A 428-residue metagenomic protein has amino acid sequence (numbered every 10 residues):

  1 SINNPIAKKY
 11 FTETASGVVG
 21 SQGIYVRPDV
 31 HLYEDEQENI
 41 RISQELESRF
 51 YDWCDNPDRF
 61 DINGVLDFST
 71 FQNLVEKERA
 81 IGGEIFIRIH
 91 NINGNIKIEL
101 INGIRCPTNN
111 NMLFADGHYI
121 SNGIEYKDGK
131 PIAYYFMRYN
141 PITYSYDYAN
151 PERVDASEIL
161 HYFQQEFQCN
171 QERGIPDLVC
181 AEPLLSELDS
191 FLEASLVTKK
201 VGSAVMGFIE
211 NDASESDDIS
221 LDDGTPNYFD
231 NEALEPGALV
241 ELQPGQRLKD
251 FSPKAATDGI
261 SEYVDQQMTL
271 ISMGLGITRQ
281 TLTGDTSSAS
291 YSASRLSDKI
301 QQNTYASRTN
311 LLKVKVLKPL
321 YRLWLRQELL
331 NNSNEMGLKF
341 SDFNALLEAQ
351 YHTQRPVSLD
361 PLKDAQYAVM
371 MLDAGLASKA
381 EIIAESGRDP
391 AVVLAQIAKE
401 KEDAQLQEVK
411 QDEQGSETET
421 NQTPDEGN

Functional and structural regions predicted by a protein language model:
A7-F167, M371: Structured, mid-chain assembly/scaffold modules that mediate subunit interfaces within large macromolecular complexes
F50, V264, M268, P390 (+1 more regions): Short amphipathic alpha-helical coiled-coil/interface segments
L66, I89-I92, T198-M206, L282-T286 (+3 more regions): Short coil/turn segments at secondary-structure boundaries
L66-R88, A256-L359, G415: C-terminal amphipathic alpha-helical
G129, I271, I382: Acidic/polar, glycine-anchored loop/turn motif associated with catalytic or activation segments that engage anionic
L160-L296, E335-S341, A349-H352: Extended, charged amphipathic alpha-helical segments
Q246-D250, A256-D258, S294, D298-K299 (+2 more regions): Activation/maturation switch segments at domain boundaries
